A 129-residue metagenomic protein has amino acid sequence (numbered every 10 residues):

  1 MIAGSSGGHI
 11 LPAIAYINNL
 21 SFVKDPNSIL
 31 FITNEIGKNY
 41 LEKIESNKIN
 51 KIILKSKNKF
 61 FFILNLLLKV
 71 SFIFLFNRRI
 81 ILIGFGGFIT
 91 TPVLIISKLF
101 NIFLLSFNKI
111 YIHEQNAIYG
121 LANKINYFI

Functional and structural regions predicted by a protein language model:
M1-G7, N19-N65: Conserved nucleotide-sugar phosphate-binding/catalytic loop shared by glycosyltransferases and other
I2-I10, L82-F85: Short, glycine-rich nucleotide/cofactor-binding loops
I10, I14, L67-L68: Conserved active-site region of classical short-chain dehydrogenase/reductase
A13-S21, I95: Histidine-anchored nucleotide/phosphate-binding helix
N27, R79-I80, F107: Local beta-strand N-terminus motif with an aromatic residue
I36, F100-I129: Active-site-proximal region of nucleotide-activated glycan assembly enzymes, centered on histidine/acidic-rich loops
S56-I81, T91-P92, L99-F103: An amphipathic, basic-hydrophobic alpha-helix
V70, I83-P92, I110-Q115: Glycine/small-residue-rich loop that forms an oxyanion/phosphate-binding "nest" at active or ligand-binding sites
